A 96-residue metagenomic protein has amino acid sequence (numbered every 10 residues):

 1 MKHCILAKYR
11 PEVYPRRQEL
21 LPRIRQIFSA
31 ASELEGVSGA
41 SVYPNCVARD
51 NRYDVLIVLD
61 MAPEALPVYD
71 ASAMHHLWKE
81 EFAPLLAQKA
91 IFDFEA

Functional and structural regions predicted by a protein language model:
M1-D54, E64-V68, E95-A96: Short S/T/G/P-rich N-terminal loop/turn motif that feeds into the first structured element of a domain
Q26-E35, D60-F92: An amphipathic, aromatic/His-enriched active-site/gating alpha helix that lines ligand/cofactor pockets
